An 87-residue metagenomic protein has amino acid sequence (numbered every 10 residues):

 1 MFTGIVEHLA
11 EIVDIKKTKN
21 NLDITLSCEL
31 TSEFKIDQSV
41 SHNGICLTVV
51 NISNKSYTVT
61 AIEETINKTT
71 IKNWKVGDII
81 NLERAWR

Functional and structural regions predicted by a protein language model:
M1-R87: Conserved loop->alpha-helix
